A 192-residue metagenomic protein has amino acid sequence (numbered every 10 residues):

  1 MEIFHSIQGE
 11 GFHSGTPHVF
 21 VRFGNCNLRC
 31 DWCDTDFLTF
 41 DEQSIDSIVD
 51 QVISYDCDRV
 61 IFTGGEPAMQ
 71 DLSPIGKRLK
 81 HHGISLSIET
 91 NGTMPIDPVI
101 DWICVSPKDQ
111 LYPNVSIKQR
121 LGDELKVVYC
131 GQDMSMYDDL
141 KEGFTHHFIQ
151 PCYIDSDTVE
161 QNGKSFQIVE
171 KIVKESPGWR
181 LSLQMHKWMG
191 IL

Functional and structural regions predicted by a protein language model:
M1-F20, R29-W32, E175, R180 (+1 more regions): Flexible, acidic/Gly-rich N-terminal and inter-domain linker regions that tether and position cofactor-handling modules
M1-I3, P17-F23, R29-D101: Conserved Radical SAM active-site core
I3, I7-E10, S44, D56 (+2 more regions): Residue-level signal for well-ordered alpha-helical segments
G11-H13, Q51, D56, W102 (+2 more regions): Bulky hydrophobic/aromatic packing residues
A68-L192: Conserved AdoMet/S-adenosylmethionine-binding subsite of the radical SAM
